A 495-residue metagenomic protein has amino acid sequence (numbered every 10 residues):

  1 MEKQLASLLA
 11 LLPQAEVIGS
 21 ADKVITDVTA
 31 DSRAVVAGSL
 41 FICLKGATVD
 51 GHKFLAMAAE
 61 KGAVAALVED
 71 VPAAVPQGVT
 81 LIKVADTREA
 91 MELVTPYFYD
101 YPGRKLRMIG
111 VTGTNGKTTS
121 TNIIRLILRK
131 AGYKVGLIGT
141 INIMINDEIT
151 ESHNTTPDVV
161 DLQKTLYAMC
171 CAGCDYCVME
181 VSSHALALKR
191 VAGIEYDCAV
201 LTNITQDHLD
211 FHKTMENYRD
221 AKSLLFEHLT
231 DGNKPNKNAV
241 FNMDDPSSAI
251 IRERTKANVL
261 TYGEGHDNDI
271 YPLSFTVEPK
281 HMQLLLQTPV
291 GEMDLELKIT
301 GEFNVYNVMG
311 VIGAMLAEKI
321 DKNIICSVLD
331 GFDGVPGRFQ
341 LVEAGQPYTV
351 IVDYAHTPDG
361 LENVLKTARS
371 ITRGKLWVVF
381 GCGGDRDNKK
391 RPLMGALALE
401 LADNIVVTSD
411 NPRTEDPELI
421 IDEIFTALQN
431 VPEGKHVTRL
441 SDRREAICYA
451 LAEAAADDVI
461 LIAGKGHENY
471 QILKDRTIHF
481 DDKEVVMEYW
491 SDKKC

Functional and structural regions predicted by a protein language model:
M1-E16, A37-L40, V290, G310-G337 (+1 more regions): ATP-dependent carboxylate-amine ligase
M1-L93, Y97, N268-T276, E296 (+4 more regions): N-terminal leader/targeting and accessory segments in enzymes
I18-V28, M91-V94, P157-V160, M179-A185 (+5 more regions): Short gly/ser/thr-rich secondary-structure transition/capping motifs
L40, A65, C198, N238 (+2 more regions): Well-ordered beta-strand positions
V64-D70, A239-M243, V379-F380, D403-N411: Short internal beta-strands
V68-V71, V181, N203, S409 (+1 more regions): Short secondary-structure boundary segments
P72-G78, C198-T349, T426-E433, V437: Acidic, Mg2+-coordinating active-site environments of NTP-dependent enzymes
E89-M243, S247-T255, M309, I371-T372 (+1 more regions): Phosphate-binding loop of NTP-binding sites
